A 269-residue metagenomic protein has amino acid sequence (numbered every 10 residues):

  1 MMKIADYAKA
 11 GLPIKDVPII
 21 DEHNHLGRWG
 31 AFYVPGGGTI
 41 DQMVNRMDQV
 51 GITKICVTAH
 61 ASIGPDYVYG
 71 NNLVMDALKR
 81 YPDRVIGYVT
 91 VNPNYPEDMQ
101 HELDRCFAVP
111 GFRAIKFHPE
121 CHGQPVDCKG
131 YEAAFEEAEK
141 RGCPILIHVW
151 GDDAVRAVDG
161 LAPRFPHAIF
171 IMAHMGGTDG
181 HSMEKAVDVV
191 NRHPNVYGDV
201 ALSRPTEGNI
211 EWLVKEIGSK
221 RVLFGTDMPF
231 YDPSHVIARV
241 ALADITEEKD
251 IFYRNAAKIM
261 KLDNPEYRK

Functional and structural regions predicted by a protein language model:
M1-E22, L26, G36-K54, E216-R221 (+1 more regions): Mid-to-C-terminal alpha-helical segments outside catalytic/metal-binding sites
K3-A8, G38-V44, Y69-D76, M99-L103 (+3 more regions): Alpha-helical scaffolding within the catalytic cores of extracellular/periplasmic polymer-degrading hydrolases
H23, M47, V74, C106 (+8 more regions): Conserved, mostly hydrophobic/aromatic
H23-W29, H148, H174: Histidine-centered divalent metal-coordination motifs
A31-G38, S62-Y69, N92-M99, H122-D127 (+3 more regions): Acidic-and-aromatic substrate-binding clefts and catalytic sites of carbohydrate-active enzymes
T53-K54, S62-L146, R192, V196: Active-site gating/metal-coordination segments in enzymes
D83-R84, G111, H167, N195 (+4 more regions): Glycine-centered tight turns that cap/initiate beta-strands
P110-A114, Q124-F224: Catalytic pocket-lining loop regions of alpha/beta-barrel enzymes, especially the amidohydrolase/enolase/GH5 lineages
